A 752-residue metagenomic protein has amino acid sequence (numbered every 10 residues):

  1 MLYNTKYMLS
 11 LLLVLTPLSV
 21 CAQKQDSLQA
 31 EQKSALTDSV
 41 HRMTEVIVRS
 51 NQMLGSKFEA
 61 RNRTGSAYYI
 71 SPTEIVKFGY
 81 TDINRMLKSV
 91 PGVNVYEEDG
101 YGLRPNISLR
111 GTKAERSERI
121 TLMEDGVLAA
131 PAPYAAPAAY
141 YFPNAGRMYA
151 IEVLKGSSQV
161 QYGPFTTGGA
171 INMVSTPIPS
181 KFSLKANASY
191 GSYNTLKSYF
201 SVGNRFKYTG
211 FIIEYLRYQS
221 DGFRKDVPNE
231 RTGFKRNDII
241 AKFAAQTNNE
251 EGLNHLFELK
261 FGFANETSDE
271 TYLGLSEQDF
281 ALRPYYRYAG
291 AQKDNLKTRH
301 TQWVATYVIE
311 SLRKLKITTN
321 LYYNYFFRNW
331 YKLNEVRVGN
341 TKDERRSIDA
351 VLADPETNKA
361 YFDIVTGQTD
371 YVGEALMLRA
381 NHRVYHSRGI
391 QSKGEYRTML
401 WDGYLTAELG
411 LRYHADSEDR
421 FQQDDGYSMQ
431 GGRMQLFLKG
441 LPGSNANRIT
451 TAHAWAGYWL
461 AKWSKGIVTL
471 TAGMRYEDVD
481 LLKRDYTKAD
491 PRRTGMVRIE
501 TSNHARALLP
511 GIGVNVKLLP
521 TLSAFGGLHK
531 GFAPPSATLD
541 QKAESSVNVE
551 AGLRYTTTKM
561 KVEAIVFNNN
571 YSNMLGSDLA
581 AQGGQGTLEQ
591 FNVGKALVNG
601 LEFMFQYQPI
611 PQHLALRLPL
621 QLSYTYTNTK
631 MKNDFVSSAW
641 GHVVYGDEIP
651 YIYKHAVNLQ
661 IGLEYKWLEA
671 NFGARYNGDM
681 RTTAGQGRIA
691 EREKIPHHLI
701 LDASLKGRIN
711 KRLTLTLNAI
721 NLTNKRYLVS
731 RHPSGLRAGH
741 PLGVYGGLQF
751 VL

Functional and structural regions predicted by a protein language model:
V40, E45-F78, L103-N106: N-terminal periplasmic "start-of-domain" segments of outer-membrane beta-barrel proteins
E59, N84-P131: Extracytoplasmic beta-strand/coil segments of soluble accessory domains associated with Gram-negative outer-membrane
V127-K155: Short acidic/polar hinge/loop motifs at secondary-structure boundaries that mediate gating or recognition
S183, Y190-Q219, V227-T271, N295-R299 (+2 more regions): Transmembrane beta-barrel wall of Gram-negative outer-membrane proteins
G252-F257, T298-K488: Face-selective signature of the C-terminal outer-membrane beta-barrel domain
K316-Y322, F326-W330, K517, S523-G527 (+2 more regions): Membrane-embedded beta-barrel scaffold of Gram-negative outer-membrane proteins
Y385, Y404-D416, L441-Y571, Q660-G662: Structural signature of Gram-negative outer-membrane beta-barrels, strongest in the C-terminal barrel of TonB-dependent
L400-W401, S464, V479, E589-A684 (+2 more regions): Gram-negative outer-membrane beta-barrel transporters
